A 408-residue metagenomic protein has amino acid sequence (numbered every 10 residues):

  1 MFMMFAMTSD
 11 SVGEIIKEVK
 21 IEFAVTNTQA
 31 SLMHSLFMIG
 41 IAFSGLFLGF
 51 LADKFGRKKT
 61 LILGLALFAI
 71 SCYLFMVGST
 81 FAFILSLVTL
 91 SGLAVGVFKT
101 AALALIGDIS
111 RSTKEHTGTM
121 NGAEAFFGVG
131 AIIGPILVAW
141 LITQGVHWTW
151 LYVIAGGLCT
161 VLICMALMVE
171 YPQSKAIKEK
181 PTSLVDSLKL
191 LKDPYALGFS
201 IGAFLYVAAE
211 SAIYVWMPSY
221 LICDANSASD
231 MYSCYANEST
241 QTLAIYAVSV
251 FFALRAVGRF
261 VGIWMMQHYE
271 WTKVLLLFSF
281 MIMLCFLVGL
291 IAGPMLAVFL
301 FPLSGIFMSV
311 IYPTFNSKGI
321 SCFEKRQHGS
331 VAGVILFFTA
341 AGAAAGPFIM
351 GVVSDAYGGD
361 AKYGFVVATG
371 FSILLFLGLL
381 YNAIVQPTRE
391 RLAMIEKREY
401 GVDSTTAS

Functional and structural regions predicted by a protein language model:
M1-I21, V25, K99, L103 (+1 more regions): Extracytoplasmic
D10, M38-L46, I132, F252-F260 (+1 more regions): Residue-level signature of mid-helix packing/kink "hotspots" within the transmembrane helices of 12-pass Major
V12-G13, P194-S249, A256: Extracytoplasmic gate region of multi-pass secondary transporters
A24, G56, V77-A82, E270 (+1 more regions): Helix-breaking motifs and short loop linkers at transmembrane-helix boundaries and internal kinks in secondary membrane
F43-A82: Conserved MFS/SLC helix-loop-helix module at the cytosolic interface between two early adjacent transmembrane helices
F83, G122-E170: Helix-loop-helix hairpin linking two adjacent transmembrane segments in secondary transporters
L87-F126: Cytoplasmic helix-loop-helix junction between adjacent transmembrane helices in 12-TM secondary transporters
T149-L167, Y363-N382: Symmetry-related core transmembrane helices of the 12-TM Major Facilitator Superfamily/SLC fold
